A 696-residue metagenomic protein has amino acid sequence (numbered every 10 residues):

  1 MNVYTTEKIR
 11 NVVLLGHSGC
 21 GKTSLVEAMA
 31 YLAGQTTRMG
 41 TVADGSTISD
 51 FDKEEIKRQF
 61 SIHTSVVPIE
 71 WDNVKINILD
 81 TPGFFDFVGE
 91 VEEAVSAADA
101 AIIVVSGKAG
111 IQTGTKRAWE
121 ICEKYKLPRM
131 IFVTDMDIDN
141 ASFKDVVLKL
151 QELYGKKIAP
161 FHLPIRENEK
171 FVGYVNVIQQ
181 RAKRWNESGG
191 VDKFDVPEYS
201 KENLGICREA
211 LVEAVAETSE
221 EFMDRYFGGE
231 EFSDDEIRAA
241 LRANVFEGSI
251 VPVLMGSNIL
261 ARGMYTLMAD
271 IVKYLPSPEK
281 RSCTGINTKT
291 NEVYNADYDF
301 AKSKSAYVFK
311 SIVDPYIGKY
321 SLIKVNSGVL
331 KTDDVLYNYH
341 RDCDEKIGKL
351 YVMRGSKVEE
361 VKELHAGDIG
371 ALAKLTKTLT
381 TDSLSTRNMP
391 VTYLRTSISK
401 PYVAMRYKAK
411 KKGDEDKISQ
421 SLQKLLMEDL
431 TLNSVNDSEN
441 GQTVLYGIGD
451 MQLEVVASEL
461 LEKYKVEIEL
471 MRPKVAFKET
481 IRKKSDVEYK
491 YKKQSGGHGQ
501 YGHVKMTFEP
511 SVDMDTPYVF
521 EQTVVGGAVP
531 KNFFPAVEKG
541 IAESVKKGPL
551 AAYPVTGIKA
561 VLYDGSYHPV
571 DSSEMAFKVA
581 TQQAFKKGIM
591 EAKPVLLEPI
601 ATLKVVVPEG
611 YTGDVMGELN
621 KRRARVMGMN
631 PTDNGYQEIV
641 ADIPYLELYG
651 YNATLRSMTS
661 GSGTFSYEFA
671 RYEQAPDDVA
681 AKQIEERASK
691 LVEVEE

Functional and structural regions predicted by a protein language model:
M1-E696: Structural and coupling elements of P-loop NTPases
